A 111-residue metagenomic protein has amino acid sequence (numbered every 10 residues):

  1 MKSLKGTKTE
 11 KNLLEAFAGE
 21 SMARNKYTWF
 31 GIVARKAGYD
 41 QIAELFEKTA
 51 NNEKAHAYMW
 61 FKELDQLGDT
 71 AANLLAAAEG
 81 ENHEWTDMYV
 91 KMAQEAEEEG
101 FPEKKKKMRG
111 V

Functional and structural regions predicted by a protein language model:
M1-V111: Non-heme di-metal
